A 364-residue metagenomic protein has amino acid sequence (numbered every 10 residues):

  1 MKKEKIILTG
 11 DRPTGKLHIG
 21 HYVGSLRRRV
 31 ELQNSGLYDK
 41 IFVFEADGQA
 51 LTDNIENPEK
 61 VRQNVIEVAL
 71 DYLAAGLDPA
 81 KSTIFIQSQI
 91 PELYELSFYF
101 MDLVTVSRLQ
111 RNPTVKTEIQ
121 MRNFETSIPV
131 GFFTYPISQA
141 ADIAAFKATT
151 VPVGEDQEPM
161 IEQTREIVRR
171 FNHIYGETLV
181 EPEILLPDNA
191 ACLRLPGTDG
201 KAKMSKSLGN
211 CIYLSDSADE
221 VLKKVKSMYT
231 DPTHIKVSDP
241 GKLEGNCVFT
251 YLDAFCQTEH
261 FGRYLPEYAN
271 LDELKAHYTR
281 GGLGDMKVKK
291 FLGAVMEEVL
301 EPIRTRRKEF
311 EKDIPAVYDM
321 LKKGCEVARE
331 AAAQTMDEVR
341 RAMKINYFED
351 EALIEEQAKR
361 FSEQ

Functional and structural regions predicted by a protein language model:
K2-A141, E298-L300, R304, K308: N-terminal Rossmann-like or analogous alpha/beta NTP/dinucleotide-binding catalytic cores that position adenine
T9-D11, I86, K147, G197 (+2 more regions): Pocket-edge structural micro-motifs
R12, Q49, F146-V151, G209 (+1 more regions): A broad detector of the eukaryotic-type serine/threonine protein kinase catalytic domain
L17-L26, F42, D47, N57-V61 (+7 more regions): Structured ligand/cofactor/substrate-binding pocket environments in proteins
S25, N64, V68, M160 (+3 more regions): Alpha-helical packing segments of well-folded alpha/beta enzyme cores
F85, V151, L353: Residue-level "edge-of-site" marker
R111-N112, A148, G176, S207: A short secondary-structure junction signal
R165-Q364: Conserved nucleotide- and phosphate/pyrophosphate-binding catalytic cores in adenylate/nucleotidyl-handling enzymes
